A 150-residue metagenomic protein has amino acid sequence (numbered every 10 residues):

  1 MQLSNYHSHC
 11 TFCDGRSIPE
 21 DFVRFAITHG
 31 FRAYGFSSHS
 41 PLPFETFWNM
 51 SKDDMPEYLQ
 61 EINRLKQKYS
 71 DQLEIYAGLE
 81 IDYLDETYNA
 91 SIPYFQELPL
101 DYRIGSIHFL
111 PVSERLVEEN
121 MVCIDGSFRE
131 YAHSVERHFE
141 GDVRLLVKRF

Functional and structural regions predicted by a protein language model:
M1-D85, F95: An N-terminally biased module of ancient metal coordination in phosphate/nucleic-acid-related enzymes
M55-F150: Extended substrate/RNA-proximal surfaces in nucleic-acid metabolism proteins
